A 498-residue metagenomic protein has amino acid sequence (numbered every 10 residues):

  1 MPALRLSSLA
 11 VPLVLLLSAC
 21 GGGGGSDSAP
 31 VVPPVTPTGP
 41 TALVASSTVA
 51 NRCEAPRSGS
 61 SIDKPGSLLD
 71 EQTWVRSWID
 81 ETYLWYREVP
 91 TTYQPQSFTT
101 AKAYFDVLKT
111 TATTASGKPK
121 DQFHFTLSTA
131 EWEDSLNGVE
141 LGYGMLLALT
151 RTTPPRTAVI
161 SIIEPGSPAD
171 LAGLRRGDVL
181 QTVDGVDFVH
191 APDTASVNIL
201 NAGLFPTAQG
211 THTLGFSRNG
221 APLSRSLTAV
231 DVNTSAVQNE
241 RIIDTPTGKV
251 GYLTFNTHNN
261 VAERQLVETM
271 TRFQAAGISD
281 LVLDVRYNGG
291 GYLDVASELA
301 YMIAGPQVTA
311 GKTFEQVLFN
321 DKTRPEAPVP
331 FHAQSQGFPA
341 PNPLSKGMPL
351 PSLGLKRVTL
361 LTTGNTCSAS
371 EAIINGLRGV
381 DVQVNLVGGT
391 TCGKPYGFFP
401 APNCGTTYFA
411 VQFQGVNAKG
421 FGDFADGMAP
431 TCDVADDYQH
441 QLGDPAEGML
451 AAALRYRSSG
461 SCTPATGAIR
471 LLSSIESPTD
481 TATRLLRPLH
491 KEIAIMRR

Functional and structural regions predicted by a protein language model:
M1-L9: Bacterial N-terminal signal peptides that target proteins for export
L4, T111, T150, V179 (+5 more regions): Surface-exposed loop/turn and secondary-structure junction residues enriched for glycine/proline
L4, V14, V32-T36: Intrinsically disordered, low-complexity segments enriched in proline/serine/threonine
S7, S167, S368-S370: Short linear Ser/Thr-Pro motifs
L13-V14, S46: Residue-level signal for mature regions of secreted extracellular proteins and peptides
L16-A19: C-terminal motif of bacterial Sec signal peptides marking the signal peptidase cleavage site
G23-L281, Y287-G289, D294-V295, M302-G305 (+1 more regions): Flexible, low-complexity junctional segments that flank or bridge functional domains
T247-D280, N288-R498: C-terminal "post-core" interaction segments
